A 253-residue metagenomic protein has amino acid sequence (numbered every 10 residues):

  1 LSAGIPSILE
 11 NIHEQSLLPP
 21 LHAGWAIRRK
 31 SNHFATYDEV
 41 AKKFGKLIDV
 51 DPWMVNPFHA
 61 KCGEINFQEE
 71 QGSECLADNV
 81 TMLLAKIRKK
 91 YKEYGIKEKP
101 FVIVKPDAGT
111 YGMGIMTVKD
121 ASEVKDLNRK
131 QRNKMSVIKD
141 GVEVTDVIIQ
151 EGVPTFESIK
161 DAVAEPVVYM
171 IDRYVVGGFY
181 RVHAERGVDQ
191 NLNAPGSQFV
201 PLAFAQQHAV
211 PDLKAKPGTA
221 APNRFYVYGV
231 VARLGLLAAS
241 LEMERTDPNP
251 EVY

Functional and structural regions predicted by a protein language model:
L1-A3, P106-G109: Short glycine-rich anion-binding loops that position phosphate/pyrophosphate groups of nucleotides and phosphorylated
L1-E98: Conserved N-proximal alpha/beta basic substrate-recognition cap immediately N-terminal to, or forming the N-lobe
R28-D38, P52-F58, S136-E143, R181-D189 (+1 more regions): Low-complexity, flexible helical/coil segments
N32-E39, I159-I171, V175, Q207-R224: Short flexible/disordered coil segments
G45-K46, V175, L241-T246: Short helix-capping/linker segments at secondary-structure and domain boundaries
M54-A60, P100, K105-D107, P250-V252: A glycine-rich phosphate-binding loop feature that marks nucleotide/adenosyl-phosphate handling sites
D78-F101, D107-M113, T117-F204: Phosphate-binding site of ATP-dependent enzymes
E185-Y253: C-terminal active-site "lid" helix and adjoining low-complexity regulatory extension at the edge of ATP-using catalytic
